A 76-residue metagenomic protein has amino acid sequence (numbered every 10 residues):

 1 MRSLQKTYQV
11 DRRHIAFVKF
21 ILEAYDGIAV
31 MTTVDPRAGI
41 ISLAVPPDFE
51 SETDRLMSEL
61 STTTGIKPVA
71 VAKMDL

Functional and structural regions predicted by a protein language model:
M1-V10: Short glycine-/aliphatic-rich beta-strand segments at the starts of folded cytosolic domains
V10-R12, V45: Flexible glycine-/small-residue-rich
R12-I28: Short amphipathic alpha-helix segments
I28-R37: Glycine-rich phosphate/pyrophosphate-binding loops and their adjacent beta-strand/loop elements at enzyme active sites
A38-V45: A generic structural motif
V45-L76: C-terminal structural segments of small proteins and small subunits
